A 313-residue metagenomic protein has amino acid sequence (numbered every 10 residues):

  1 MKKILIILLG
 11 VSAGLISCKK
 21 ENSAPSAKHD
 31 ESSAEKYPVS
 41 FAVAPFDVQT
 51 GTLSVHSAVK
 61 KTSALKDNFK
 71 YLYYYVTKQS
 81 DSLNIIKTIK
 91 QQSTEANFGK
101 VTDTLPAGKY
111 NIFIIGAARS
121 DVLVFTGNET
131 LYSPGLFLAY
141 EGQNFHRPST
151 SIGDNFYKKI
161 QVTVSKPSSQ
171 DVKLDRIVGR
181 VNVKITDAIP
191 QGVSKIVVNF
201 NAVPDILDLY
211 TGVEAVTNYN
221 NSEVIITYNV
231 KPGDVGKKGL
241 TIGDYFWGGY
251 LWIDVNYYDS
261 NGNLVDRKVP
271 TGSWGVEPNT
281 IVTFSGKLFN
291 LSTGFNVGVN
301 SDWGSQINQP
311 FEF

Functional and structural regions predicted by a protein language model:
L5-G10, G14-T50, V183, N279 (+1 more regions): Bacterial Sec-dependent N-terminal signal peptides
S33-S40, K70-L72, Y110, G179-V181: Short structural boundary motif marking the start of a folded domain
A34, D171-V178, D244-W247: Conserved "repeat-terminator" motif of extracellular CCP/Sushi domains
V43-K66, K184-G192: Structural motif
S63-T126, G192-T280, S305-F313: Tryptophan-paired
K90-N97, R119-S169, N261-L291: Structured interaction patches on ligand/partner-binding surfaces of diverse proteins
T104-A107, T280-D302: Short, surface-exposed secondary-structure junctions/capping segments
L138-K231: Acidic, serine/threonine- and glycine-rich low-complexity intrinsically disordered segments that serve as flexible
